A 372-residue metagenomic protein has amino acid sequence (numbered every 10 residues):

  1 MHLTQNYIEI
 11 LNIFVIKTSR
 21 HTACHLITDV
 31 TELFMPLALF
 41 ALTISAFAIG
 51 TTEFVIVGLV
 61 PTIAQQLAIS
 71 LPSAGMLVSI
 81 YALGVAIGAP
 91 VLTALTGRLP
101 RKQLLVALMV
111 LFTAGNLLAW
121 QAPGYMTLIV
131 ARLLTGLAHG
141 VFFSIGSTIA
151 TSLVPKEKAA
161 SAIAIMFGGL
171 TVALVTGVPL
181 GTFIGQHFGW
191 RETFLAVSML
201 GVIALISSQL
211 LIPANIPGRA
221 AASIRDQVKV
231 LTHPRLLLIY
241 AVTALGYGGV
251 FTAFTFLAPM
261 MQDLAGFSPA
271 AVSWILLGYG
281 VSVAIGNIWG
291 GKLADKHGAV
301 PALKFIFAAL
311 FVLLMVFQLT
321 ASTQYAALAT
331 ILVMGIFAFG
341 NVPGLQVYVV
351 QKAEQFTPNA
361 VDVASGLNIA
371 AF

Functional and structural regions predicted by a protein language model:
A41-L71, A253-A258: Extracytoplasmic
A68, P100, Q121-M126, G266 (+1 more regions): Helix-breaking motifs and short loop linkers at transmembrane-helix boundaries and internal kinks in secondary membrane
A89-P123: Conserved MFS/SLC helix-loop-helix module at the cytosolic interface between two early adjacent transmembrane helices
Y125-T127, K156-E157, A164-L210, F256 (+1 more regions): Helix-loop-helix hairpin linking two adjacent transmembrane segments in secondary transporters
M126-L134, Y325-V333: Paired small-residue
L133-G168: Cytoplasmic helix-loop-helix junction between adjacent transmembrane helices in 12-TM secondary transporters
F142-V154, G340-Q355: Intracellular juxtamembrane helix-capping segments at the cytosolic ends of symmetry-related transmembrane helices
P358-F372: A late C-terminal transmembrane helix in Major Facilitator Superfamily
